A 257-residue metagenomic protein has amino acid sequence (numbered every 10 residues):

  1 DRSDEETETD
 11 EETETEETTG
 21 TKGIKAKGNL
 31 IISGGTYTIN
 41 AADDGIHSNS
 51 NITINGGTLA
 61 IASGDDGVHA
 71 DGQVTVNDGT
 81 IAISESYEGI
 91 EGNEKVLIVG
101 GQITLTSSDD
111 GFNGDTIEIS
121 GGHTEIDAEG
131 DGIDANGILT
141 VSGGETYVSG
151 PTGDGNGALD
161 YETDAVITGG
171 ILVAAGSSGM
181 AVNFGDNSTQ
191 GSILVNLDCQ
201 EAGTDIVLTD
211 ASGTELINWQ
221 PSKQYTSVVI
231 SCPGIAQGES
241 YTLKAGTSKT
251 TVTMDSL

Functional and structural regions predicted by a protein language model:
D1-L257: A composition-driven surface/loop motif
